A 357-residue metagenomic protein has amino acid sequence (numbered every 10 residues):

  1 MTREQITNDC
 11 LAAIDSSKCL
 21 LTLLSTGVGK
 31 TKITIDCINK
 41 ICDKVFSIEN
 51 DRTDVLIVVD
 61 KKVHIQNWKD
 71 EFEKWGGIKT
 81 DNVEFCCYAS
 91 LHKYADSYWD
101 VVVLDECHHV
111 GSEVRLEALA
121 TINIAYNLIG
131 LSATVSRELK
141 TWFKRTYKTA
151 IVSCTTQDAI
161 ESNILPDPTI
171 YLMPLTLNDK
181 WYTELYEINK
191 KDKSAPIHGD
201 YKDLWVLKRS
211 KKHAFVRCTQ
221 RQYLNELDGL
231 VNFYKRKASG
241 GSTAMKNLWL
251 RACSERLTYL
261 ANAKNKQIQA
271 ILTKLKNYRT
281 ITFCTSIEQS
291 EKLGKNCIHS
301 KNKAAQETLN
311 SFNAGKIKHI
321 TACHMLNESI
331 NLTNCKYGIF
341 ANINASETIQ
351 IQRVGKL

Functional and structural regions predicted by a protein language model:
M1-L23: Conserved pre-motif I regulatory segment
S17-C37: Walker A/P-loop
K18-L21, T156-R279, C284-T285: Interdomain linker/hinge connecting the two RecA-like lobes of the SF2 helicase core
V58-Y98: Inter-Walker segment of RecA-like/P-loop motor cores
Q66, D70, R279-F283, E288-I330 (+1 more regions): Conserved helicase ATPase core of P-loop NTP-dependent helicases/translocases
N82-A120, A322-H324: Conserved RecA-like ASCE ATPase "motif II neighborhood" in helicase/translocase motors
H109-P168: Post-DEXD/H (motif II) to motif III coupling segment of the RecA-like Helicase ATP-binding lobe
S346-L357: Conserved SF2 helicase motif VI
